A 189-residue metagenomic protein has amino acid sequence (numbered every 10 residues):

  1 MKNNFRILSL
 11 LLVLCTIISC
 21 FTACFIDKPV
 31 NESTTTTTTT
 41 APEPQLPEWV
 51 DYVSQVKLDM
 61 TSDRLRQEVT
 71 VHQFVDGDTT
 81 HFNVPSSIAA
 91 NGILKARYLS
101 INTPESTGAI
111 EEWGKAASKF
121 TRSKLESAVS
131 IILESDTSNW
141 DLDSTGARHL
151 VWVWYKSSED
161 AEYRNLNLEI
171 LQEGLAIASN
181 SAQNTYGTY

Functional and structural regions predicted by a protein language model:
M1-L11: Bacterial N-terminal signal peptides that target proteins for export
S19-A23: C-terminal motif of bacterial Sec signal peptides marking the signal peptidase cleavage site
C24-E32, T40-Y189: Small beta-barrel nucleic-acid-binding modules, primarily SNase/OB-fold domains and secondarily Tudor-like barrels
